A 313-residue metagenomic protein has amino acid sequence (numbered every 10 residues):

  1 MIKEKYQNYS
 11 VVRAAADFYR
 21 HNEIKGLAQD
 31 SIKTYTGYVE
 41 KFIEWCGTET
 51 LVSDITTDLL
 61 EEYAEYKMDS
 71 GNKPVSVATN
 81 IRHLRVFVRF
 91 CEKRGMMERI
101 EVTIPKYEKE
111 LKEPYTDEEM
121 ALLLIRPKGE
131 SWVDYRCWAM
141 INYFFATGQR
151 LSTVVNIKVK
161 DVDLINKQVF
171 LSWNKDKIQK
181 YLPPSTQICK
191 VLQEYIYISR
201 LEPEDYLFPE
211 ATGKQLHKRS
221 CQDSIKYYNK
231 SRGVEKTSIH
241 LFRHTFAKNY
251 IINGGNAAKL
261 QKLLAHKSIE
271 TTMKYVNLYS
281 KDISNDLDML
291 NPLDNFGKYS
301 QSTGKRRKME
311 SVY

Functional and structural regions predicted by a protein language model:
M1-Y313: Conserved catalytic core of the tyrosine transesterase superfamily
